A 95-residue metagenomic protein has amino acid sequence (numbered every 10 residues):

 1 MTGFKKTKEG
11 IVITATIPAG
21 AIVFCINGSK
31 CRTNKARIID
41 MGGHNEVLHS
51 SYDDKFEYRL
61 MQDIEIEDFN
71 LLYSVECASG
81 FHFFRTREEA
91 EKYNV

Functional and structural regions predicted by a protein language model:
M1-V95: Short, glycine-biased loop/turn motifs at secondary-structure junctions and in low-complexity Ser/Thr/Pro-rich termini
